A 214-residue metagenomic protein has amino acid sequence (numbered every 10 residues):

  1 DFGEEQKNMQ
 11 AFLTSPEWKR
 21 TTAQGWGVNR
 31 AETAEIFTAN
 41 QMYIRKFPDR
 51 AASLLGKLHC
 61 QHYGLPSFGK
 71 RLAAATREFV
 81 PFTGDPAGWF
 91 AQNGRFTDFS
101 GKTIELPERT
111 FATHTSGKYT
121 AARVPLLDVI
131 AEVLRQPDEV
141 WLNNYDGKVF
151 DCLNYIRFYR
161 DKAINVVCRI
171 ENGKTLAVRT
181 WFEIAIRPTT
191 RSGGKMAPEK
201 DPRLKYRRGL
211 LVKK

Functional and structural regions predicted by a protein language model:
F2-K214: Ribonuclease/tRNase effector modules and their secretory precursors
